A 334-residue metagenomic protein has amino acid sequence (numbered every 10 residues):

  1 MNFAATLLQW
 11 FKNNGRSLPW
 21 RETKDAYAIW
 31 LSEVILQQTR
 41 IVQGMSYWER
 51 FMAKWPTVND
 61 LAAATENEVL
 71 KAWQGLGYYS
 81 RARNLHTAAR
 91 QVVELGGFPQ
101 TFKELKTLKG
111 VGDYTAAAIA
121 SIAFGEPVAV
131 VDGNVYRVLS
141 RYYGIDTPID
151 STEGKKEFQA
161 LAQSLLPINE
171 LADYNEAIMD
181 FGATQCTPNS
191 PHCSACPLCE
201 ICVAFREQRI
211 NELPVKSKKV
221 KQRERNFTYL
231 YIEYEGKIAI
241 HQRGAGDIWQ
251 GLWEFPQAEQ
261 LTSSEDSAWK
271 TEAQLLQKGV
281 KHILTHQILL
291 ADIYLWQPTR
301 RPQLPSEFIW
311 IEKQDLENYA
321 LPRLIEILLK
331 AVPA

Functional and structural regions predicted by a protein language model:
M1-R16, E22, A183-A334: Intrinsically disordered, low-complexity, charged terminal extensions of DNA damage-control enzymes
F3-H192, L198-E207, N211: Catalytic cores of DNA base-excision repair glycosylases
